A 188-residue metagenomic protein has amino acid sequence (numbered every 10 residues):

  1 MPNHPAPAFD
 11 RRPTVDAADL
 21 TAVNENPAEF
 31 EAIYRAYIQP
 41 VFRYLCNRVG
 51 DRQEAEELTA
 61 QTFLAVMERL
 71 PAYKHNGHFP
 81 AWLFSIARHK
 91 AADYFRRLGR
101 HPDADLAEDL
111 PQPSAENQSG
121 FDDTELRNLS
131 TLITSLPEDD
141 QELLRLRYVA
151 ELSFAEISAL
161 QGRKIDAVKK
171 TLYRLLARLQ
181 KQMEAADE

Functional and structural regions predicted by a protein language model:
M1-P40, N47, T134, E156 (+1 more regions): N-terminal module of bacterial RNA polymerase sigma factors
A22-N24, G50-R52, A60-H78, R97-L98: Sigma70-family region 2
A22-V23, Y37, V41, L45 (+5 more regions): Short, small-hydrophobic-rich alpha-helical interface motif
N26, D123, I133-Q141: Short helix-coil-helix linker/hinge
Y34-R52, R69, I133, R178 (+1 more regions): Amphipathic, Lys/Arg- and hydrophobic-enriched alpha-helical face
P71-H75, S85-D105, D122: Arg/Lys-rich amphipathic alpha helix in sigma70-family domain 2
R88, A92, D140, V149 (+2 more regions): DNA-recognition helix of helix-turn-helix
D109-T134: Acidic, proline/glycine-rich intrinsically disordered inter-domain spacer in sigma factors
